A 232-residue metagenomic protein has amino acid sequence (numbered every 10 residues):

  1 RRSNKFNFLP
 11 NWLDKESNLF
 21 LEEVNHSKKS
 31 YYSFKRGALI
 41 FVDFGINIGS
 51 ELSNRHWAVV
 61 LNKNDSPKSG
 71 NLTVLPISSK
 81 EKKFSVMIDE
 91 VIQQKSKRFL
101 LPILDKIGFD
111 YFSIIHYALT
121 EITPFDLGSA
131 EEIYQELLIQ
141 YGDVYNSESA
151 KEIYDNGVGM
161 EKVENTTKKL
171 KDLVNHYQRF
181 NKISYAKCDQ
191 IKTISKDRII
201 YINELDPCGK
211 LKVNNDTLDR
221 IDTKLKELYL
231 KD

Functional and structural regions predicted by a protein language model:
R1-D14, E23-V24, Y32-K35, S85-D232: C-terminal terminal-subdomain/extension
S33-I46: Short coil-to-beta transition motif at edge beta-strands of beta-rich domains
G45-E51, D65: Short, charged beta-turn/beta-strand-edge "cap" motif at the junction between a beta-strand and an adjacent loop
S53-N64: Short beta-strand-centered aromatic/proline hotspots
H56, S69-L75: Short aromatic-glycine-enriched beta-strand elements
K63-S69, K80-E81, T193: Short, conserved beta-turn/loop elements at beta-strand boundaries and strand-helix junctions
L75-F84: Enriched for short, Lys/Arg-rich terminal
